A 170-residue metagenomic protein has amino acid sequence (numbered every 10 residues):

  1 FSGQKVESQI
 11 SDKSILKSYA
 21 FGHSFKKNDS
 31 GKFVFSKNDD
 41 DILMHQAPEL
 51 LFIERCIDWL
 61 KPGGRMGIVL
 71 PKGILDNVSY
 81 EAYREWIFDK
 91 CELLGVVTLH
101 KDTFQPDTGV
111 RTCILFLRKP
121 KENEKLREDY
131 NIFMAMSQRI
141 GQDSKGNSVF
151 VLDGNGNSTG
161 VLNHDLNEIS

Functional and structural regions predicted by a protein language model:
F1-S170: A conserved structural/catalytic subdomain of Rossmann-like adenosyl-cofactor enzymes
